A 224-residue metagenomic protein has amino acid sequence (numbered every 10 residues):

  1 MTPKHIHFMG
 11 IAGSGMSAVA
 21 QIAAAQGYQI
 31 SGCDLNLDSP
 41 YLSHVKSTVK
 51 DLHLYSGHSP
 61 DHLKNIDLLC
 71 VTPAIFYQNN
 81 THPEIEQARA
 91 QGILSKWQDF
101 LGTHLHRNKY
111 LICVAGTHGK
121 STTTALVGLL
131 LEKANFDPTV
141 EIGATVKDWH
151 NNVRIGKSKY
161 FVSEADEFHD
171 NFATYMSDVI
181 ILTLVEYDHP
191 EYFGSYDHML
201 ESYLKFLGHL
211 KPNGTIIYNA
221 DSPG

Functional and structural regions predicted by a protein language model:
M1-L54, K64-L69, E86-R89, A125 (+1 more regions): ATP-dependent carboxylate-amine ligase
T2-P3, I22-A25, K46, H62-K64 (+2 more regions): Phosphate-binding loop of NTP-binding sites
M9-S14, S31, S56, A115-H118 (+2 more regions): Short glycine-rich loop/turn motifs that provide flexible caps or phosphate-binding loops at active sites
A12, D34, I75-Y77, K120: Charged, low-complexity surface patches
L35-N36, S59, D99-F100: Short, ordered loop/turn segments at secondary-structure junctions
H53-H58, S95: Short acidic-hydrophobic, aromatic-tinged amphipathic segments that line or gate anion-handling sites
D67-Y77: Rossmann-like NAD(P)-binding element
